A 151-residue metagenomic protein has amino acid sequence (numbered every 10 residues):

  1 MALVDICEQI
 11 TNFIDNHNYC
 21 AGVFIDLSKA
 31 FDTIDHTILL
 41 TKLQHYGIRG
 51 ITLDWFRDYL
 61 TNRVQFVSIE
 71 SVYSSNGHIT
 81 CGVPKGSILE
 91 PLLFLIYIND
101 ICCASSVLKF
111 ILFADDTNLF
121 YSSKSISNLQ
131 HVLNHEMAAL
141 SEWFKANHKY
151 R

Functional and structural regions predicted by a protein language model:
M1-R151: Nucleotidyl polymerases of mobile genetic elements and RNA viruses
